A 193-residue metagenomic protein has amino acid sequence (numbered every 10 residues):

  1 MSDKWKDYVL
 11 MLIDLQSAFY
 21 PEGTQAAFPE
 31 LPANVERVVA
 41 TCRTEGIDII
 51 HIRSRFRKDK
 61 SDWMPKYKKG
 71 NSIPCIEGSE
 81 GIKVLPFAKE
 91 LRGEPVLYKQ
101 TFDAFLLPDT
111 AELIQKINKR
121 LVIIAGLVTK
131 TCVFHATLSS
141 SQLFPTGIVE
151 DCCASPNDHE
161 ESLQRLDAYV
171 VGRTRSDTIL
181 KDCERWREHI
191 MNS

Functional and structural regions predicted by a protein language model:
M1-V9, R37-A40, T44-E45, N71-S193: Active-site-adjacent betaalpha module
K6, T24-R55: A short alpha/beta connector and helix-capping loop motif
V9-L15: Acidic-leg catalytic submotif of subtilisin-like serine proteases
L15, S54, D151: Active-site loop/turn elements of alpha/beta-hydrolase fold enzymes, especially the short glycine-/histidine-rich
Q16-P21: Short acidic, Gly/Ser-rich segments with clustered Asp/Glu that frequently serve as metal-coordination loops in enzyme
G23-P29, K68-P74: Short glycine-enriched, charge-decorated loop/helix-capping segments at active-site entrances that position
G46-I49, R53-N71: Early exported N-terminus immediately downstream of N-terminal targeting peptides
